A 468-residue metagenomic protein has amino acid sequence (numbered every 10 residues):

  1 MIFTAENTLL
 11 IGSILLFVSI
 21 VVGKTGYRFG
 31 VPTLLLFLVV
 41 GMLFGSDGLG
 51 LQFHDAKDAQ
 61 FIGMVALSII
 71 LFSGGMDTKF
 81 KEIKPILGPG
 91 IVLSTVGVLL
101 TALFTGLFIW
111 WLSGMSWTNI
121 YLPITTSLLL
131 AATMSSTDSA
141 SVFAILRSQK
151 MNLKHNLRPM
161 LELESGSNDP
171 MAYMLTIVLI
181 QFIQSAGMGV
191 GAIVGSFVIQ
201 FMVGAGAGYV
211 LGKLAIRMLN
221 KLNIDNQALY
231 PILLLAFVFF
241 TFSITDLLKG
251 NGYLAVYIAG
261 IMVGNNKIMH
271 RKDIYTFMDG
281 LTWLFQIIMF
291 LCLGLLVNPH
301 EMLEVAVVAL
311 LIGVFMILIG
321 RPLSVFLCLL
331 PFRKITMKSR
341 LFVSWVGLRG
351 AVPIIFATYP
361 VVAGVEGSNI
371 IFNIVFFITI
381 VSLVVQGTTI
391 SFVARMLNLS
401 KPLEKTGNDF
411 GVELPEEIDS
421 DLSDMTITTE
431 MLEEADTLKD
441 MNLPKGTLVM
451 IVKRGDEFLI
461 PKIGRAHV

Functional and structural regions predicted by a protein language model:
M1-G407, E416-E417: Transmembrane helical cores of multi-pass secondary ion antiporters/exchangers
R28-V31, F37, G407-M441: Extended boundary segments
M42, S423, A466: A broad, low-specificity signal marking well-ordered, structured residues that form hydrophobic/aromatic
D47, D419-S423, K445-L448: Generic structural motif recognizing short loop/turn segments at the entrances and edges of beta-strands
T428-H467: Cytosolic Rossmann-like ligand/nucleotide-binding regulatory domains
